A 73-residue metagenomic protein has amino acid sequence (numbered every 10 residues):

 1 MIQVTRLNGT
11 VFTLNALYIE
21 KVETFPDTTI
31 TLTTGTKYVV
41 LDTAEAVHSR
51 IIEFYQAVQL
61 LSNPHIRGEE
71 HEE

Functional and structural regions predicted by a protein language model:
M1-T13, L17-E73: Eukaryotic intrinsically disordered, low-complexity regulatory linkers and tails enriched in Ser/Thr/Pro
